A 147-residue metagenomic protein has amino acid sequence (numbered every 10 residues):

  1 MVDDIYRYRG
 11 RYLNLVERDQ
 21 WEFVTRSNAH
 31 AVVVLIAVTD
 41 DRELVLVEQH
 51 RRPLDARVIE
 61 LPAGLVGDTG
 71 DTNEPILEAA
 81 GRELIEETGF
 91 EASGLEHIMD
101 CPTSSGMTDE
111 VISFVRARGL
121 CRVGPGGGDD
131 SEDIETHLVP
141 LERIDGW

Functional and structural regions predicted by a protein language model:
V2-D40, Q49: Acidic, metal-coordinating catalytic segment for phosphate/diphosphate chemistry, firing primarily on the Nudix
Y8, P62, S104: Short glycine/serine/threonine-biased micro-segments
Y8-R11, L54, T108: A generic structural signal for short, non-catalytic loop/turn and secondary-structure boundary residues
W21-E22, I59, I134-H137: Short beta-strand segments
A31-D68: A glycine-rich, hydrophobic loop/mini-helix early in the fold
A31-V34, L65-W147: Unchanged
